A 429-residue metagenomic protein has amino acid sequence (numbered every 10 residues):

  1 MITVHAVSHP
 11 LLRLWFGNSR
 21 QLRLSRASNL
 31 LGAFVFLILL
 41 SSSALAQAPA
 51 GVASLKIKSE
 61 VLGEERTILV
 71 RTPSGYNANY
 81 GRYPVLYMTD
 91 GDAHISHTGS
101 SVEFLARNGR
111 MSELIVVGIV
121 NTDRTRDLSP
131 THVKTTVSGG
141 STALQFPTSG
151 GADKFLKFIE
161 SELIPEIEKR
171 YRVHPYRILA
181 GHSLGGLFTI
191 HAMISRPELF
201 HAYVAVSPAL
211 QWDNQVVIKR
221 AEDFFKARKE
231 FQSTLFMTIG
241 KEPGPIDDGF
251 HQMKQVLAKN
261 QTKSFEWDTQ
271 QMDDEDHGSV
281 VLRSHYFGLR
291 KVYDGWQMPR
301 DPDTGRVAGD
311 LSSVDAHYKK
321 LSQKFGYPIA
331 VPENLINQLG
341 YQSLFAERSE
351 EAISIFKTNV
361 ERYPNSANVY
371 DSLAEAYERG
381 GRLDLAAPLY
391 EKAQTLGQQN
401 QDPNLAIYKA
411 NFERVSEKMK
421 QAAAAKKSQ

Functional and structural regions predicted by a protein language model:
M1-R26: N-terminal secretory signal peptides that target proteins for export/translocation
S19, L30, K427-S428: N-terminal cationic leader/targeting segments used for protein routing and processing
R20, I38-L40, V360, S416: Prokaryotic Sec-type signal peptides and long signal-anchor helices with extended Leu/Ile/Val-rich h-regions
L31-S42: Bacterial N-terminal signal peptides
Q47, A424-Q429: Compositionally biased, proline/threonine/alanine/serine-rich low-complexity intrinsically disordered stretches
Q47-G380, L389-S416, K420: Non-catalytic cap/lid and distal C-terminal segments of serine-dependent acyl enzymes
L383: A cross-family detector of function-defining hotspots
